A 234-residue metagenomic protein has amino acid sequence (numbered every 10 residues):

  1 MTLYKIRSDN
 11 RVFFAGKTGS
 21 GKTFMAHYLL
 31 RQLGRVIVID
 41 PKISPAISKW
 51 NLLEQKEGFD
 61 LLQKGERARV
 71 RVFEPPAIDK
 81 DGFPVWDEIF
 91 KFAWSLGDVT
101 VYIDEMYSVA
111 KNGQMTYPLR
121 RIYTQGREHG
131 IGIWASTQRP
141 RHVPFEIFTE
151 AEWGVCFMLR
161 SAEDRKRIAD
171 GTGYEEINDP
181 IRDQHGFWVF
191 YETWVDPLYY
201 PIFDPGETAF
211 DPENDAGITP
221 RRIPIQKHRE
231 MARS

Functional and structural regions predicted by a protein language model:
M1, I6-F13, M25, G34-R35 (+2 more regions): Conserved P-loop NTPase motor module
S8-N10, L33-G34, E66-R69, A151-E152: Short, well-ordered alpha-helix to beta-strand connector turns
V12-R31, K42-I43, P76-E176: Conserved P-loop NTPase motor cores
H27-K64: Conserved nucleotide-state-sensing and coupling region of NTP-binding domains
G58-L61, V85-F92, D183: Short, charged beta->alpha transition segments
L62-K80: Conserved P-loop NTPase mechanochemical-coupling segment
A162-L198: Electropositive, surface-exposed helix/loop patches at the edges of structured domains that serve as adaptable
